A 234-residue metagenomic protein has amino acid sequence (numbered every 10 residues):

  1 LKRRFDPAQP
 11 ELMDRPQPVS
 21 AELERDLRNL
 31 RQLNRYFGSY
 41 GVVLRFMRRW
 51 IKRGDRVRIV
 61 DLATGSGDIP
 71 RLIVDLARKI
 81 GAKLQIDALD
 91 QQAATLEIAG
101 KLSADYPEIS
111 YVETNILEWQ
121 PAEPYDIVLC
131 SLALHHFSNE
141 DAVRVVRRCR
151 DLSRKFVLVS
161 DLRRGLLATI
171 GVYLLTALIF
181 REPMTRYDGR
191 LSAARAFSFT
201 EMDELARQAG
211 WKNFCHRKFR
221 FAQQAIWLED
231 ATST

Functional and structural regions predicted by a protein language model:
L1-P16: N-terminal auxiliary segments of SAM/dcSAM-dependent transferases
P16, S20-W50: Class I SAM-dependent methyltransferase Rossmann-like catalytic core, especially the SAM/SAH-binding loop
V60, S66-D68, L72-E118: Class I SAM-dependent methyltransferase SAM/SAH-binding core
L129: A conserved beta-strand element that flanks and buttresses the S-adenosyl-L-methionine
F137-R148: A short, conserved alpha-helix within the catalytic core of class I
S153-L162: Conserved beta-strand signature within the Rossmann-like core of class I S-adenosyl-L-methionine
L162-A209: C-terminal alpha-helical "lid/dimerization" subdomain adjacent to the S-adenosyl-L-methionine
R195, F199-E229: Conserved Class I S-adenosyl-L-methionine
